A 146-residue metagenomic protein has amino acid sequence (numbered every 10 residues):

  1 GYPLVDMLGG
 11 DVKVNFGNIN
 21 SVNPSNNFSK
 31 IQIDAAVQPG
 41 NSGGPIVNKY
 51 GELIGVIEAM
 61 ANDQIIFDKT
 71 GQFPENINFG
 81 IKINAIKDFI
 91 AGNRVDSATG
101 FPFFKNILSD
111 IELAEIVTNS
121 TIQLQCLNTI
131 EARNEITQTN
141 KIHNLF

Functional and structural regions predicted by a protein language model:
G1-K30, V37-N41, I57-T70: Flexible, gly/ser-rich surface segments that form the specificity/activation loops bordering the active-site cleft
L4-G10, L53-L145: C-terminal cap/linker of serine protease catalytic domains
P24-N26, P39, N48-K49, A114-T118: Extracellular/periplasmic catalytic domains that process cell-envelope and extracellular macromolecules
K30-N48, N76-N78: Gly/Ser-rich catalytic serine loop of serine hydrolases
